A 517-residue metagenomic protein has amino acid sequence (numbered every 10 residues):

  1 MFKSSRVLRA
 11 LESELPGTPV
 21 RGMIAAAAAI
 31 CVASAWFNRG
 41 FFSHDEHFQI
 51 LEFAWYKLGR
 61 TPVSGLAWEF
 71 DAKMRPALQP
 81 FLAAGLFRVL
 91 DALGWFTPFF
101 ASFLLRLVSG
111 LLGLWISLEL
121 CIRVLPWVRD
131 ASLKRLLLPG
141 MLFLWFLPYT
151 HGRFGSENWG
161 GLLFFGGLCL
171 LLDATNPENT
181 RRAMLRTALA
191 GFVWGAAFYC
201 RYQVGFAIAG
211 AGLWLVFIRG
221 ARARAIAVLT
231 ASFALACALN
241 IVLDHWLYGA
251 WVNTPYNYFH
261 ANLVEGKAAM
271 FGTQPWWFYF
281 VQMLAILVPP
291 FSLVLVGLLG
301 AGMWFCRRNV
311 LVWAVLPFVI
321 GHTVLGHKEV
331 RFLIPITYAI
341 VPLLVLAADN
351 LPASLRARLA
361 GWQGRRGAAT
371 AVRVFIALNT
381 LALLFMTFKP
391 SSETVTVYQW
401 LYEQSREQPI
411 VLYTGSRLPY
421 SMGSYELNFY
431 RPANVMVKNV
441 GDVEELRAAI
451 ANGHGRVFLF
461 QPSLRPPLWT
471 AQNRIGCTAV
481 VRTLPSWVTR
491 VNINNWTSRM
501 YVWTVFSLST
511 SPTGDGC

Functional and structural regions predicted by a protein language model:
F2-S13, C169-W194, Q203-C237, L299: Perimembrane helix-loop-helix junctions
R21-A28, R135, F233-A234, A238 (+5 more regions): Signature aromatic-anchored transmembrane alpha helix within multi-pass, membrane-resident enzymes that catalyze glycan
C31-W36, L137, M141, W145-H151 (+3 more regions): Membrane-interface alpha helices of multi-pass inner-membrane proteins
S43-D45, Y149-G160: Short acidic/glycine- and proline-prone juxtamembrane loop motifs at membrane-interface regions of multi-pass membrane
W55, E157, Y202, F206 (+2 more regions): Hydrophobic/aromatic-rich transmembrane helices and adjacent perimembrane loops
F103-L133, G166: Transmembrane-helix motifs of polytopic, lipid-linked glycan transferases
C121-I122, G212, Q282-R308: Hydrophobic, aromatic-rich transmembrane alpha-helices and their immediate juxtamembrane boundary segments
H245, A360-G516: Catalytic lumenal/periplasmic loop and adjoining terminal transmembrane helix of membrane glycan-assembly enzymes
